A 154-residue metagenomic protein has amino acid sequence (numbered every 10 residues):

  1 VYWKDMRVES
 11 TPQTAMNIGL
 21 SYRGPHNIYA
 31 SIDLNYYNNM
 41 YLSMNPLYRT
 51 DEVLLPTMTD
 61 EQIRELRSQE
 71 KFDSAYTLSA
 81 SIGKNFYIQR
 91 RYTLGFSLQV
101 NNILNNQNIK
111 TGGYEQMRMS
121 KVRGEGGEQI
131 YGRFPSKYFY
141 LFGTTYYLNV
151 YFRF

Functional and structural regions predicted by a protein language model:
V1-A75, F142: C-terminal extracellular loops and terminal segments of Gram-negative outer membrane beta-barrel proteins
I18, I28-I32, A80, L94-L98 (+1 more regions): Transmembrane beta-strands of outer-membrane beta-barrel proteins
Y36-D51, K84-F154: C-terminal beta-signal and adjacent terminal beta-strands/loops of Gram-negative outer-membrane beta-barrel proteins
D60-I63, L78, N101, G127: Intrinsically disordered, low-complexity regions
Y76-S81, F86: A short, acidic, amphipathic alpha-helical segment used as a generic capping/interface helix at domain edges
